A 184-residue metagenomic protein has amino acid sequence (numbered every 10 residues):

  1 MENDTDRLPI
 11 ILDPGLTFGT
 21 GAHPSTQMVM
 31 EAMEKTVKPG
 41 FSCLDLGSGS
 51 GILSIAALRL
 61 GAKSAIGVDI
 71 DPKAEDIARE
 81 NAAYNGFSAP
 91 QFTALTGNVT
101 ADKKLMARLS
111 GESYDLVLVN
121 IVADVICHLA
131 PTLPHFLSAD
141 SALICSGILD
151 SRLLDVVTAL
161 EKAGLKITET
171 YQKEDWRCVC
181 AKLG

Functional and structural regions predicted by a protein language model:
M1-G19: Non-catalytic substrate-recognition/targeting regions of SAM-dependent transferases
M1-T5, G49-S54, I126-L129: Short hydrophobic/aromatic-rich motifs at helix boundaries and adjacent loops
P9-D13, M28, V122, I144: Conserved beta-strand segments that form the floor/walls of ligand-binding pockets within enzyme and binding domains
L12, F18-T20, H128, D150-S151: Generic structural "secondary-structure junction" signal
L16, T20-V99: Conserved SAM/SAH cofactor-binding pocket of Class I
I70-L183: S-adenosylmethionine
